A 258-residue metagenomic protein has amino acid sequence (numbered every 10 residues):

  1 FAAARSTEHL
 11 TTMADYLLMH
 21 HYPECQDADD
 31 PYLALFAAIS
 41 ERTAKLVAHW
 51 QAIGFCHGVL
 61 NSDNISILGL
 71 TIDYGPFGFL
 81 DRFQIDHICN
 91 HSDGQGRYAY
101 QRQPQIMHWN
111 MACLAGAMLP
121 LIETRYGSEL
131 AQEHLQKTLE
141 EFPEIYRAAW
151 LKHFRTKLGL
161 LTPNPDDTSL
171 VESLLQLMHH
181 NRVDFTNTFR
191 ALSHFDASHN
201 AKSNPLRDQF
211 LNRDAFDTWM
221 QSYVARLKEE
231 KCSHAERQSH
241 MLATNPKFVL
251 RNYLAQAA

Functional and structural regions predicted by a protein language model:
F1-H57, L68-S169, Q176: ATP-dependent phospho-/nucleotidyl transfer catalytic cores
S62-D63, I67: Catalytic-loop Lys-Pro-X-Asn motif of eukaryotic-like protein kinases
P104-H108, R213, V249: Short, solvent-exposed loop/helix junctions and linker helices that flank or host conserved functional motifs
T124-N245, R251-N252: Helix-loop elements that line ligand-binding/catalytic pockets
